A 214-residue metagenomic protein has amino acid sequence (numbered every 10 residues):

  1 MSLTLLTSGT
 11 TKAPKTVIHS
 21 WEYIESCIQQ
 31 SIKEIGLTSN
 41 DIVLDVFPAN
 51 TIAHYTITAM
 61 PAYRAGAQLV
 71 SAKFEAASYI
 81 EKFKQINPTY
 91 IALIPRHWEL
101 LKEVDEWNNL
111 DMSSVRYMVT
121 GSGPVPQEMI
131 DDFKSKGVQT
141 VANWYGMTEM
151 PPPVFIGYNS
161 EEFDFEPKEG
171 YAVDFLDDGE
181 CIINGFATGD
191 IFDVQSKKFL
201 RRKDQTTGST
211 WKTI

Functional and structural regions predicted by a protein language model:
S2-S26: Conserved AMP-binding A3 loop
K15-I18, D45, G66-F74, A142: Short beta-strand->loop structural element characteristic of the AMP-binding/adenylate-forming
I18-S20, P153-Y158, L176: Short beta-strand-to-turn element immediately C-terminal to the catalytic PLP-Schiff-base lysine in fold type I
E22, R96, G123-P124, A187: Alpha-helix/helix-capping structural signal
S26-I42, N50-Y90: Conserved AMP-binding/adenylation subdomain of ANL enzymes
F83, I91-I94, S122, V173 (+1 more regions): Residue-level signal for inorganic ion chemistry
Y90-L93, K102-E161: Gly/Ser/Thr-rich phosphate-binding loop
G179-I214: Conserved ATP-binding/catalytic segment of the ANL
